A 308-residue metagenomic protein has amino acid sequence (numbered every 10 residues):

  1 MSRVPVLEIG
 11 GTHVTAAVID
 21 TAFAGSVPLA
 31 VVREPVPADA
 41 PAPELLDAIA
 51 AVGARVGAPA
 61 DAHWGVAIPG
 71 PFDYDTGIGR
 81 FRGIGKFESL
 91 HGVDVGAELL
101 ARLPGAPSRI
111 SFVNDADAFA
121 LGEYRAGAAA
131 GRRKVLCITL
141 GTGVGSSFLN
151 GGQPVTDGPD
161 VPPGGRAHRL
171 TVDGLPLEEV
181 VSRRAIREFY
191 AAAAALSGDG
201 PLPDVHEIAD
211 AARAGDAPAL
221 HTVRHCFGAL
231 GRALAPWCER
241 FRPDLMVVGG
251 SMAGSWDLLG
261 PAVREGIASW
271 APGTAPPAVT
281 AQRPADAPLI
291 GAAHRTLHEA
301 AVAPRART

Functional and structural regions predicted by a protein language model:
M1-H63, D73-I78, L100-S108, R125-L136 (+2 more regions): ATP-binding/phosphotransfer module of carbohydrate and carboxylate kinases, centering on a glycine-rich
E8, G65-P69, V113, C137-G143 (+1 more regions): Short beta-strand segments
T12-H13, A118, T142-G145: Conserved A3 ("GATE") glycine/threonine-rich loop of ANL adenylate-forming enzymes
V31-P35, I84, P159-D160: Short clusters of small/polar residues that mark proteolytic maturation junctions
I78-G92: A charged helix-plus-loop insertion that forms the helical arch/lid used to bind and gate nucleic-acid substrates
H91-R102: Two-metal-ion acidic nuclease core segments, chiefly of the RNase H-like superfamily
P107-Y124: ATP-dependent carbohydrate kinase catalytic cores
P162-G165: Structural signature of FAD isoalloxazine-binding scaffolds in flavoprotein oxidoreductases
